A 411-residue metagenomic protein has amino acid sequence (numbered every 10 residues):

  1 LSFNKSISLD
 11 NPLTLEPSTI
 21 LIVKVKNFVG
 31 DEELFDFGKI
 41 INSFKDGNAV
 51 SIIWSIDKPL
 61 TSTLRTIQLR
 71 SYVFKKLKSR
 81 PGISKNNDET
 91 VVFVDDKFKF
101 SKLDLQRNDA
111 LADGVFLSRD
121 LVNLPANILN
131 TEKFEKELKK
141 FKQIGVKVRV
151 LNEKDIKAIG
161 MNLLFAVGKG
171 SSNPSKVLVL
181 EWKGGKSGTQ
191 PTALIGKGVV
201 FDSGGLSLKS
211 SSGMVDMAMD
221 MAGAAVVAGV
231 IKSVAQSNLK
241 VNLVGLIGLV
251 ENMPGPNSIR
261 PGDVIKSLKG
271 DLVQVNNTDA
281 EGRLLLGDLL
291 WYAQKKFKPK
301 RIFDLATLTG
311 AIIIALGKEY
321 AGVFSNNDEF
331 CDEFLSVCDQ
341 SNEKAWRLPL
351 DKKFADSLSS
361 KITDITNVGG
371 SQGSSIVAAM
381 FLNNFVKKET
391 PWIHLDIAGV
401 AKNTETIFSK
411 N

Functional and structural regions predicted by a protein language model:
L1-P191, I195-G198: Short amphipathic alpha-helical segment within the helicase RecA-like ATPase core that mediates nucleic-acid
S2, D10-P17, V29, S118 (+1 more regions): A generic structural signal for tightly packed, nonpolar segments enriched in small/aliphatic residues
